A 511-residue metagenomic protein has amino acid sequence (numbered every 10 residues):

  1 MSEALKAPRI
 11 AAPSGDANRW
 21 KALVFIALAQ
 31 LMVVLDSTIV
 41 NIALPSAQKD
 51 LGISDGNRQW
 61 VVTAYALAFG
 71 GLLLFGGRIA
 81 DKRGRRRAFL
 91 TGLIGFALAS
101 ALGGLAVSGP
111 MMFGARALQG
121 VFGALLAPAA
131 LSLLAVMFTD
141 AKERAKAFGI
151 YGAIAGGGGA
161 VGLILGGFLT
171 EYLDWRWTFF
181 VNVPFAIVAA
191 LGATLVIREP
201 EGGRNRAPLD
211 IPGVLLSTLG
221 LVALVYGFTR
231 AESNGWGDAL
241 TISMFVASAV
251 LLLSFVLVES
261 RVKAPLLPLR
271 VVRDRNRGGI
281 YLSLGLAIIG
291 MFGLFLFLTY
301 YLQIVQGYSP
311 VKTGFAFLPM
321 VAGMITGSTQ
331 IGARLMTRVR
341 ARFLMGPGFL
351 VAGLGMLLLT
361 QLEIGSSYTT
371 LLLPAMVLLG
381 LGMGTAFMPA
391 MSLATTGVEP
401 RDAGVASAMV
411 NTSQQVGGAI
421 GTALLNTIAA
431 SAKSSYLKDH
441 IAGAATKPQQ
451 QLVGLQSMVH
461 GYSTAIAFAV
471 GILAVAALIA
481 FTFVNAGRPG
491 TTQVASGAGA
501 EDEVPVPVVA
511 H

Functional and structural regions predicted by a protein language model:
M1-L28, L381, S392, R401-A403 (+1 more regions): Transmembrane-helix exit segments and adjacent C-terminal regions of multi-pass membrane proteins
S2-L195, Q330, V339, T360: Transmembrane-helix bundle of Major Facilitator Superfamily
E3, L131, V183-G202, T218-R230 (+2 more regions): C-terminal membrane-cytosol helix-exit motif in multi-pass small-molecule transporters
W20-A68, D174, P212, Y226 (+4 more regions): Transmembrane core module of solute transporters
V33, V62-Y65, F69, F96 (+13 more regions): Structural signature of transmembrane alpha-helices in multi-pass secondary transporters
A47-Q48, I79-A80, L165-L173, F228 (+3 more regions): Interfacial helix-cap and linker-helix signal at transmembrane-aqueous boundaries of multi-pass secondary transporters
R83-L93, V107-G114, L126-A130, M137-G149 (+2 more regions): C-terminal module of multi-pass small-molecule transporters
E171-V183, T229-T241, S309, A430-G471: A membrane-interface helix-boundary motif in multi-pass transporters
